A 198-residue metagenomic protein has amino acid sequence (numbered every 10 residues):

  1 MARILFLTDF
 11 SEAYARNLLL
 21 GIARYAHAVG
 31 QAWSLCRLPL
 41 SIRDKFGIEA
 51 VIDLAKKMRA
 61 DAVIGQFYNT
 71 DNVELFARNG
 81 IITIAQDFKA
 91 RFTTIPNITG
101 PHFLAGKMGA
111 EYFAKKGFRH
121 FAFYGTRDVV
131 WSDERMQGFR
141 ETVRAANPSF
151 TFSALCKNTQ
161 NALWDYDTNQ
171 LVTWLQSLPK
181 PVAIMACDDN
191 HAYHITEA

Functional and structural regions predicted by a protein language model:
M1-A62, D71-A198: Bacterial carbohydrate/catabolite-sensing allosteric modules
